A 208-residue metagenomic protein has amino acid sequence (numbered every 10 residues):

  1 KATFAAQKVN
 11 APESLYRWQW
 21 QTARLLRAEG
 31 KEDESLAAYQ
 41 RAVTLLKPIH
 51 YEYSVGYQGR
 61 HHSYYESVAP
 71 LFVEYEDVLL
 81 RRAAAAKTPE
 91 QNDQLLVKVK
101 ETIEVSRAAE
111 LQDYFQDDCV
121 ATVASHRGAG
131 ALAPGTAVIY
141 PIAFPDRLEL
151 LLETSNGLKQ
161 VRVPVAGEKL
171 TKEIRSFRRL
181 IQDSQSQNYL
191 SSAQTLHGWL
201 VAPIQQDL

Functional and structural regions predicted by a protein language model:
K1-L208: Alpha-helical solenoid repeat scaffolds used for protein-protein interaction
